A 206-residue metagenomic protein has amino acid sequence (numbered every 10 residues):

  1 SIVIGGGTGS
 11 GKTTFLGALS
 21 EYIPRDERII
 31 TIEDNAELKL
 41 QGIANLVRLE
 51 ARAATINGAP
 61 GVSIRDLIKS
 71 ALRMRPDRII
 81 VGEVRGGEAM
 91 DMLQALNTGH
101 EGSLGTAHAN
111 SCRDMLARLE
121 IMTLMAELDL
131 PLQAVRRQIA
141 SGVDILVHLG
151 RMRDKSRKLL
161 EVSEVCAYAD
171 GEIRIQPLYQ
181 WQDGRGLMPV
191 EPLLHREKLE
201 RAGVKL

Functional and structural regions predicted by a protein language model:
S1: Walker A (P-loop) ATP-phosphate-binding motif of ABC ATPase nucleotide-binding domains
I4: Hydrophobic anchor at the beta1->P-loop junction of P-loop NTPases
G9: Walker A (P-loop) phosphate-binding loop of P-loop NTPases
K12: Conserved lysine of the Walker
G17, E21-K69, M115-L119: P-loop NTPase switch/communication element
E33, K39-V47, A71-D170: Conserved P-loop NTPase nucleotide-binding/switch module
T55-I56, I80-V81, G184: A generic structural signal for short
D154-L206: NTP-binding/hydrolysis catalytic cores, primarily Walker-type P-loop NTPases
